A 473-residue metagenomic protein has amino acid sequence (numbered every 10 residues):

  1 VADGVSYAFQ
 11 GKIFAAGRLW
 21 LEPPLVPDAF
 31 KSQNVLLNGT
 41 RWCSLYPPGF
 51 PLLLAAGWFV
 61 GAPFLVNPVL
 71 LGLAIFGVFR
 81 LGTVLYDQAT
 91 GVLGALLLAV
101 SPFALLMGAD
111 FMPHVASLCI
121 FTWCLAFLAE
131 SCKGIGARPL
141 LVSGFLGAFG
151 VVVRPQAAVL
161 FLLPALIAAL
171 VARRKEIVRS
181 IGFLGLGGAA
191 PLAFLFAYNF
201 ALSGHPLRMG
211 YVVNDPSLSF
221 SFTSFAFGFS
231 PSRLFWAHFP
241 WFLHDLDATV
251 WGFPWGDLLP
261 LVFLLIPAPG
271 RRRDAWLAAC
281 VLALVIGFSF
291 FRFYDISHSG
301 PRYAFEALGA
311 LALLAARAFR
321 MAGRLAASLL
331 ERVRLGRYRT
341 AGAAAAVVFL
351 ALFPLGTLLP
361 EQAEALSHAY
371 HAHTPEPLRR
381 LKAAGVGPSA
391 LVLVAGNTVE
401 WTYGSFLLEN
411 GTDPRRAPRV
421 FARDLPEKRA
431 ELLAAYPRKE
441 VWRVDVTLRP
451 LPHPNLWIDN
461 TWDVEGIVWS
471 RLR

Functional and structural regions predicted by a protein language model:
L53, T83-A89, C124-L140, G150: Membrane-interface transmembrane helices that cradle and orient dolichyl/undecaprenyl
P63-Y86, W123-F127: Transmembrane-helix motifs of polytopic, lipid-linked glycan transferases
L73-I75, L166-A169, P240-A278, L282-V285: Hydrophobic, aromatic-rich transmembrane alpha-helices and their immediate juxtamembrane boundary segments
G91-P102, A126, G147-V151, A165: Short helix- or helix-capping micro-motifs that position conserved polar/aromatic residues at function-defining sites
L98, G147, P164, F183-P191 (+3 more regions): Transmembrane alpha-helix segments characteristic of polytopic inner-membrane glycan-assembly/cell-envelope
F103-A116: Short acidic/glycine- and proline-prone juxtamembrane loop motifs at membrane-interface regions of multi-pass membrane
F127-P139, V159-L192, F196-A197: Perimembrane helix-loop-helix junctions
L166, G185-A189, A193, L282 (+2 more regions): Signature aromatic-anchored transmembrane alpha helix within multi-pass, membrane-resident enzymes that catalyze glycan
